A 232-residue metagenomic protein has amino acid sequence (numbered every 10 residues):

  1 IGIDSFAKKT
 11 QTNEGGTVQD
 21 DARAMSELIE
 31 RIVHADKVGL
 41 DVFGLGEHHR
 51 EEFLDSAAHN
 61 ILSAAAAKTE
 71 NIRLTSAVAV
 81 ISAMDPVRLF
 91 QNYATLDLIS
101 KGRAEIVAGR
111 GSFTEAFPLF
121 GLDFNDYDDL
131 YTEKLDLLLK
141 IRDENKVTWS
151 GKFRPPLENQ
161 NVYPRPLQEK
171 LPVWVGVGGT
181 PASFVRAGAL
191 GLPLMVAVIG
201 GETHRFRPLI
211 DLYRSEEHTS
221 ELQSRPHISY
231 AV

Functional and structural regions predicted by a protein language model:
I1-R73, L171: N-terminal beta1-alpha1-beta2 module of alpha/beta enzyme domains
I1-S5, F43-L45, L74-A77, A104-A108 (+4 more regions): Hydrophobic faces of well-ordered beta-strands that scaffold small-molecule active sites in alpha/beta enzyme cores
N13-E14, S82-L192, H204-D211: Internal, glycine-rich beta/alpha segment that forms the wall or movable "lid" of small-molecule/cofactor binding
R50-E51, T75-A83: The substrate-binding groove and active-site-proximal loops of carbohydrate-active enzymes, especially glycoside
D55-I61, G201-Y213: Active-site-adjacent beta->alpha loops and helix N-cap segments on the catalytic face of soluble alpha/beta enzymes
T69-I72, N145, E216-S220: Short helix-capping segments at alpha-helix termini
N71-A77, L89-Y93: Outer membrane beta-barrel
H218-V232: Single conserved hydrophobic/aromatic residue that forms the stacking wall/gate of nucleotide- or nucleobase-binding
